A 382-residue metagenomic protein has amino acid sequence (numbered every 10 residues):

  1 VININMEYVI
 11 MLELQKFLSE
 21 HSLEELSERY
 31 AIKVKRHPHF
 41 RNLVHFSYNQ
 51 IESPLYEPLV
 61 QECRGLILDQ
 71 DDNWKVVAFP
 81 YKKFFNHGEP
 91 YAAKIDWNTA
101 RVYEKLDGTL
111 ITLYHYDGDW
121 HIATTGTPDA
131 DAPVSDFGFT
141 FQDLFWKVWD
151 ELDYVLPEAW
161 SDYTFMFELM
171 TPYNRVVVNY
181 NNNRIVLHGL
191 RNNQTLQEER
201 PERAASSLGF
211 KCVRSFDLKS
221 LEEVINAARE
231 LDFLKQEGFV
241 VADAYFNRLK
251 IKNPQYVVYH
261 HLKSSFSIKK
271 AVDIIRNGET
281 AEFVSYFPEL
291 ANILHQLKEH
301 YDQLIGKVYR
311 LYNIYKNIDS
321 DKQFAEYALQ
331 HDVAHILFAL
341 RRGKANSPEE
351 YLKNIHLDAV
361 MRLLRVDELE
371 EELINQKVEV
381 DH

Functional and structural regions predicted by a protein language model:
N3-N5: Intrinsic-disorder-associated, low-complexity terminal segments enriched in Asp/Asn/His/Tyr and depleted of Lys/Arg
E7-H382: Core nucleotide-handling region used for phosphoryl-transfer chemistry
